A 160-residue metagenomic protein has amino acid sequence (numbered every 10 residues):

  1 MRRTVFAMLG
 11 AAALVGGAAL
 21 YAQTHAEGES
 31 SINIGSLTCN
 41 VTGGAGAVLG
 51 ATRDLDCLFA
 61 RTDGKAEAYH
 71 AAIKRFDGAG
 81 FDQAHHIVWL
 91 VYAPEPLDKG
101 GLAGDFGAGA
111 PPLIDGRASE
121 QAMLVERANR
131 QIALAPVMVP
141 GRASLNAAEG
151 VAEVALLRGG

Functional and structural regions predicted by a protein language model:
M1-L9: Bacterial N-terminal signal peptides that target proteins for export
M8-G16: Bacterial N-terminal signal peptides
L9, L20, T24-A26: Cleavable N-terminal signal peptides
T24-G160: Small-residue-enriched, tightly packed secondary-structure blocks
